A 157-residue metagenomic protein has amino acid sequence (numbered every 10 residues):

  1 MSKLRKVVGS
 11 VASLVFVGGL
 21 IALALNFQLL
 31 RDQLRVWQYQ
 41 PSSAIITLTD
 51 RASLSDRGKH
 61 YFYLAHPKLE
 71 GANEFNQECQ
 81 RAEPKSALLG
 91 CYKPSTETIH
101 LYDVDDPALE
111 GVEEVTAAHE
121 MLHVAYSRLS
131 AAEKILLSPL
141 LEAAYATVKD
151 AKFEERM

Functional and structural regions predicted by a protein language model:
M1-L4: N-terminal Lys/Arg-rich, disordered targeting/topogenic segments
G9-N26: Hydrophobic membrane-insertion alpha-helices, especially the h-region of bacterial N-terminal signal peptides
A24-G111, K134-I135: Auxiliary, metal-adjacent structural segments of Zn-dependent hydrolase domains
D103-D105, R128-A131, L141-A143: A mature extracytoplasmic/lumenal domain signature
L109-E114, L129, Y145: Conserved aromatic-histidine-acidic binding/catalytic patches
V115-S127: Active-site recognition of the HExxH zinc-binding catalytic motif
I135, T147-K152: DNA-contacting interfaces and partner/effector-binding or oligomerization modules in DNA-centric proteins
F153-M157: Polybasic, proline/glycine-rich intrinsically disordered low-complexity segments
